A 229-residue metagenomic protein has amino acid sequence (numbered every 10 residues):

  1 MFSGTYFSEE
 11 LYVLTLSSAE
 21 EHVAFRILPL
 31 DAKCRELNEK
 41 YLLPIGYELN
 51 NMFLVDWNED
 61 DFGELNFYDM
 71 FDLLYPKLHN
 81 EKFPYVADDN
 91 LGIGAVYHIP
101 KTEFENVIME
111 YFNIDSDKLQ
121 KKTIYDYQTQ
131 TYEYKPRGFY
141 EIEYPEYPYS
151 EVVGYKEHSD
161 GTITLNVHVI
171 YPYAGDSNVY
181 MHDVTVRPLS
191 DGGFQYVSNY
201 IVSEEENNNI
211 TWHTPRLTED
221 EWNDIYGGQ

Functional and structural regions predicted by a protein language model:
M1-Q229: Mature, Sec-exported extracytoplasmic domains of Gram-positive
